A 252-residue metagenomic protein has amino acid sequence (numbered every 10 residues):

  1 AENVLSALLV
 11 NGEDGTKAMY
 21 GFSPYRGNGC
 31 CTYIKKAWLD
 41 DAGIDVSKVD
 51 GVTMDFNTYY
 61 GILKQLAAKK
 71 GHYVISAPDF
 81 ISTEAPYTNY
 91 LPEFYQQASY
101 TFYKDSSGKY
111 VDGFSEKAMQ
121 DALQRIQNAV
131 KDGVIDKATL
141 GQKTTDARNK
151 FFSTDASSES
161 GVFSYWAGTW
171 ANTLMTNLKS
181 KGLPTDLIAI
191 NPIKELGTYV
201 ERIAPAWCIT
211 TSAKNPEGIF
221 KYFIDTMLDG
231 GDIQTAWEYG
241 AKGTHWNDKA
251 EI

Functional and structural regions predicted by a protein language model:
A1-I252: Extracytoplasmic/secretory soluble proteins
